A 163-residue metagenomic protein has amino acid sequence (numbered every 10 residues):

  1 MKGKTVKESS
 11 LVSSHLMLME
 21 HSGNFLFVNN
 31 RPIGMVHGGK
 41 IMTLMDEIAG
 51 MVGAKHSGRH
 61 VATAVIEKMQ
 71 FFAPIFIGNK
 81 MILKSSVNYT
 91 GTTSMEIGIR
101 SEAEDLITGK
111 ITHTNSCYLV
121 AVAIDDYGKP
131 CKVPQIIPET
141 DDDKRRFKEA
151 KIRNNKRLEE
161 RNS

Functional and structural regions predicted by a protein language model:
M1-S163: Terminal targeting signals and extreme-terminal segments of soluble enzymes
